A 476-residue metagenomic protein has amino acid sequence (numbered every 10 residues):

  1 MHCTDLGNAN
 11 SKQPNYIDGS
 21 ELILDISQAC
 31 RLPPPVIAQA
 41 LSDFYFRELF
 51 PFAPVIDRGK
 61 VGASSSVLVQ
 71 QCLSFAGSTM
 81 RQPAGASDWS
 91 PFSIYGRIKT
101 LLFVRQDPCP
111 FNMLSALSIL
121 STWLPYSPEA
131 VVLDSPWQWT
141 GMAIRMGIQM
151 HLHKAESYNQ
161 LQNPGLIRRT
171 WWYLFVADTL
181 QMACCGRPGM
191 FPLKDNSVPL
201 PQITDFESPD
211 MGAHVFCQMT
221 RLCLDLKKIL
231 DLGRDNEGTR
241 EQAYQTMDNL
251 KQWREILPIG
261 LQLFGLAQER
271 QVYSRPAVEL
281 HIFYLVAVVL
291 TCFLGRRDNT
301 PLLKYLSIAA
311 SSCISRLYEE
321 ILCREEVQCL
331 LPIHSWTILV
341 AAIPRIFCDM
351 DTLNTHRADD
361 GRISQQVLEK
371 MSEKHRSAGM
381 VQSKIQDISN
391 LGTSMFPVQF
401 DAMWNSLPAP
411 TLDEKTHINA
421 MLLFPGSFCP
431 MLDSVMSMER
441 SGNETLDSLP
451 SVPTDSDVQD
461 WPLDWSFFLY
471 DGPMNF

Functional and structural regions predicted by a protein language model:
M1-F52, A76, K194, P209 (+7 more regions): Intrinsically disordered, low-complexity activation-like regions
M1-H2, K12, L22, A341 (+2 more regions): C-terminal, low-complexity intrinsically disordered regions in eukaryotic proteins
A9-S11, S27-Q39, V55-Q71, D88-F191 (+4 more regions): Extended, leucine-rich alpha-helical cores of fungal transcription factors
V69-Q82: Conserved H-X4-D acyltransferase segment
Q82-D88: Cytochrome P450 core scaffold surrounding the K-helix E-X-X-R motif and the conserved "meander" helix-loop region
Q160, D195, V381: Residue-level "edge-of-site" marker
P199-T204: A short, charged helix-loop
